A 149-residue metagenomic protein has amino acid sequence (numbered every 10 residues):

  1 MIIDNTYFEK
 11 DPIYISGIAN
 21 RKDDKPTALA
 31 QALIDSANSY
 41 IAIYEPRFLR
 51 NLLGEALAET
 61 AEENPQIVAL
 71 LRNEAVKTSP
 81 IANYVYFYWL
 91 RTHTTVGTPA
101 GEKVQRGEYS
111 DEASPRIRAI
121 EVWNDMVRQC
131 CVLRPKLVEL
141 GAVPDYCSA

Functional and structural regions predicted by a protein language model:
M1-T78, T92-P99, V104, E108-A149: Conserved short "hinge" loops at termini or chain/domain junctions
